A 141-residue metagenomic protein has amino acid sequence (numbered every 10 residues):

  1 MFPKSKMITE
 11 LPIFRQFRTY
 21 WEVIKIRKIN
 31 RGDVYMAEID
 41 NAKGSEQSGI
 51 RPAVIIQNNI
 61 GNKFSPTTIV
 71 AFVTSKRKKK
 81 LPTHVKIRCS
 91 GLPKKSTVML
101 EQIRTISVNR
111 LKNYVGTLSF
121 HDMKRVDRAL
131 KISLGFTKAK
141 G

Functional and structural regions predicted by a protein language model:
M1-G141: Conserved functional hotspots at enzyme active or ligand-binding sites that engage polyanionic ligands
